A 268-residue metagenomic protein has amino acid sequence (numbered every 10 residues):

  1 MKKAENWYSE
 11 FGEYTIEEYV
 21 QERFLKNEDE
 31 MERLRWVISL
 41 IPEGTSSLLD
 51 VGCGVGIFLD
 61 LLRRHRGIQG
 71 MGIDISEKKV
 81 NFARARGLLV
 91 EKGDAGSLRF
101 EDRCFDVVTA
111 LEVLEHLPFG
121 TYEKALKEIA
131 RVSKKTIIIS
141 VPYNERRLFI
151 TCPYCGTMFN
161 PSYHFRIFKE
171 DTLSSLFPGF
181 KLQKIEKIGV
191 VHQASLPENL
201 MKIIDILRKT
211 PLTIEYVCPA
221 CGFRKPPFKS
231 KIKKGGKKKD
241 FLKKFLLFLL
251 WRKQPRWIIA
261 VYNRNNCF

Functional and structural regions predicted by a protein language model:
M1-E101, T109-L111, E123-L126, Y163 (+6 more regions): Conserved N-terminal segment of class I S-adenosyl-L-methionine
L111-L114, S140: Residues lining the SAM
E115-L117, E145: A short His-aromatic
E123-T136: A short glycine-rich, Lys/Arg-flanked "PGG" loop and its adjoining helix->strand segment in the class I
I139-H164: Short, glycine-/aromatic-enriched active-site segment of Class I SAM-dependent methyltransferases
T172-I188: A SAM-dependent methyltransferase catalytic signature shared across enzymes that methylate proteins
K184-K229: Conserved catalytic loop of SAM-dependent methyltransferase domains
